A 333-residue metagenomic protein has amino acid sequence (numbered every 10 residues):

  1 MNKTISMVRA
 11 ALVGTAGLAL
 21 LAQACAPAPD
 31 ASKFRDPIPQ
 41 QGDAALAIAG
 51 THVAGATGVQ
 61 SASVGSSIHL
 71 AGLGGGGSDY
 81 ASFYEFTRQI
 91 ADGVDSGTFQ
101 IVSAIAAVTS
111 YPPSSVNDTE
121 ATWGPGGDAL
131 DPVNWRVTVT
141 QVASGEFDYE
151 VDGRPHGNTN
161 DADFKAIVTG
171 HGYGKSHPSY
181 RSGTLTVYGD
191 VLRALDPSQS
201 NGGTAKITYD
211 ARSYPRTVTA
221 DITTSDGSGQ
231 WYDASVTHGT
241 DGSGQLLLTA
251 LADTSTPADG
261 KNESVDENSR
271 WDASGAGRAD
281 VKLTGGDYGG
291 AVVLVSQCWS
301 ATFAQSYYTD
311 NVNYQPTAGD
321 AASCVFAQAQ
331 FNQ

Functional and structural regions predicted by a protein language model:
M1-A24: Sec-dependent bacterial lipoprotein signal peptides
Q23-G145, Y308-Q333: N-terminal "mature head" segments of proteins
S103-S198: Short N-terminal edge-element motif at the start of the domain
E120-P125, Y149, L185, T217-I222 (+3 more regions): Generic recognition of long tandem-repeat/solenoid scaffolds
P125-A129, G153-G157, G189, I222-D226 (+2 more regions): Short acidic, glycine-rich loop/turn motifs
V142-E146, Y173-R181, A211-P215, H238-Q245 (+3 more regions): Short, solvent-exposed coil/turn segments at beta-strand boundaries
D163-N268: Short helix-loop boundary/capping segments
D272-Q333: Hydrophilic extracytoplasmic domains
